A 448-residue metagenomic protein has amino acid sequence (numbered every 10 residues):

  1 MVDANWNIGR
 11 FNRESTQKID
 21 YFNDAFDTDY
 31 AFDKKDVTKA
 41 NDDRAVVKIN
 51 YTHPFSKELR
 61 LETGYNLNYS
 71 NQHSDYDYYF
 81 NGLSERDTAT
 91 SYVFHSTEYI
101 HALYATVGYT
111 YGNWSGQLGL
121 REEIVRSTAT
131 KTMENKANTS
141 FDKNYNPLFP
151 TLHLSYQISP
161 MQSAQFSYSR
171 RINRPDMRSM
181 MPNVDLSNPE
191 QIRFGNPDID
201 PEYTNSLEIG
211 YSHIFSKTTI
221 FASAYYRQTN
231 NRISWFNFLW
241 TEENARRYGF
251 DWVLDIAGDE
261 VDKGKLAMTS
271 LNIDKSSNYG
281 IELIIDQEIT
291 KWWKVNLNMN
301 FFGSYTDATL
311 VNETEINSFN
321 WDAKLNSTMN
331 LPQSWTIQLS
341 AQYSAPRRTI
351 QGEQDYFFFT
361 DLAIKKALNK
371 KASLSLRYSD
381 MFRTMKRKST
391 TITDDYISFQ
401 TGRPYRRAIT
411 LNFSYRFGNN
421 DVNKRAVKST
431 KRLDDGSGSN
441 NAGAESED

Functional and structural regions predicted by a protein language model:
M1-T132, A222, S277-N300: Face-selective signature of the C-terminal outer-membrane beta-barrel domain
W6-N12, H53, L67-H73, Y111-N113 (+9 more regions): Transmembrane beta-strands of outer-membrane beta-barrel pores
R10, E58-L61, N113-G116, M161-A164 (+6 more regions): Repeated loop/turn-to-beta-strand initiation elements of outer-membrane beta-barrel proteins
N12-N23, D27-T28, S74-G82, T128-K136 (+10 more regions): Outer-membrane beta-barrel translocator domains and adjoining extracellular loop/strand segments of Gram-negative
R44-V46, T90-Y92, N196, D200 (+2 more regions): Outer membrane beta-barrel strand-and-loop segments of large Gram-negative receptors, especially TonB-dependent
V47-H53, L103-Y109, L152-Y156, I199 (+7 more regions): Residues on the lipid-exposed face of transmembrane beta-strands in outer-membrane beta-barrel proteins
R126-T128, P160-S206, Y226-D262, R347 (+1 more regions): Surface-exposed extracellular loop regions of Gram-negative outer-membrane beta-barrel proteins, predominantly
L152, I316-D448: Conserved C-terminal beta-signal and adjacent last beta-strands/turns of outer-membrane beta-barrel proteins
